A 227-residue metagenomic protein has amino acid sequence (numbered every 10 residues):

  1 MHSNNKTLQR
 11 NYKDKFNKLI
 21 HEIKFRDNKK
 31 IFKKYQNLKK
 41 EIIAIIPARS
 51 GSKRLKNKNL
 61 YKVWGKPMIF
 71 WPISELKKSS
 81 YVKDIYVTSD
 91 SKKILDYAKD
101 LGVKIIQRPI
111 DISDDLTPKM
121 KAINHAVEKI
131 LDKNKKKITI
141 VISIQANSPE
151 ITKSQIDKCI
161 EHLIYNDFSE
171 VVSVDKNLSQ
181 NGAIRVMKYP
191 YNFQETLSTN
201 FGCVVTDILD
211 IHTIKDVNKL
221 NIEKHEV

Functional and structural regions predicted by a protein language model:
H2-N5, N11-D14: Intrinsic-disorder-associated, low-complexity terminal segments enriched in Asp/Asn/His/Tyr and depleted of Lys/Arg
T7, F16-F25, Q36-L38, N200-V227: Hydrophobic helical membrane-anchoring modules
I20-K56: N-terminal nucleotide-binding beta1-loop-alpha1 segment
K24, Y86, K92-I142, I151 (+1 more regions): Short phosphate-binding loop-to-helix
E41-T88: N-terminal glycine-rich phosphate-binding loop and ensuing alpha1 helix
T88-S89, I211: Short beta-strand scaffold positions
L116-H125, I138-I140, Q145-K215, I222: Conserved core of the sugar-phosphate nucleotidyltransferase
